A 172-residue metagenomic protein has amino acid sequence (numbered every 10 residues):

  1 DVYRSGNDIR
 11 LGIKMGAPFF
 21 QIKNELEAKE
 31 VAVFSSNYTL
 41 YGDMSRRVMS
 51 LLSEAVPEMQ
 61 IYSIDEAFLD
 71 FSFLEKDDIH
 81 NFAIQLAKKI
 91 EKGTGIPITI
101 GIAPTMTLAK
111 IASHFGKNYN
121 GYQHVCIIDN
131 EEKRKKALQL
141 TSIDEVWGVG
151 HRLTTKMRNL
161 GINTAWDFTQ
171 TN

Functional and structural regions predicted by a protein language model:
D1-I64, F68: Residues that scaffold, gate, or flank divalent-cation-dependent active/transport sites
G12, I22, D65, I100-G101 (+2 more regions): A residue-level signal for conserved active-site and pocket-lining positions in enzyme catalytic cores
S35-Y38, F73-D78, H124-V125, L140-E145 (+1 more regions): Flexible, glycine/proline-enriched loop segments at strand-loop-helix junctions that form or flank small-ligand binding
R47, L51-A55, Q85-T94, K156 (+1 more regions): Generic non-transmembrane alpha-helical segments
A67-F73, A137-Q139, H151: Active-site-proximal beta-alpha loop/turn segments in soluble metabolic enzymes
L69-A87, G161: Catalytic palm subdomain of template-directed nucleic-acid polymerases, centered on the conserved carboxylate motif
I79-D144: Long, highly charged, low-complexity intrinsically disordered interaction regions that mediate electrostatic DNA/RNA
I100, L138-G161, W166-N172: Helix-hairpin-helix
